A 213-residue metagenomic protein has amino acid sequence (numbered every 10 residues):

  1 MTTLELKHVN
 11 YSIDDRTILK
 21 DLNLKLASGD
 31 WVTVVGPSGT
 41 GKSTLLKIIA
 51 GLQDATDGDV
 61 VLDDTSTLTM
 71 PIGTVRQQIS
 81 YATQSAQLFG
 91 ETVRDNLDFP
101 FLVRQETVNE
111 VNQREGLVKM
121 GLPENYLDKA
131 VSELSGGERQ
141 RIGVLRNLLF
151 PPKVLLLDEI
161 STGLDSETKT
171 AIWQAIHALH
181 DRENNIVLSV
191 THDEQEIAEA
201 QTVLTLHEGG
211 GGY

Functional and structural regions predicted by a protein language model:
A50: Helix-to-loop junction immediately C-terminal to a conserved catalytic motif
G58-T67, V75: Conserved ABC transporter NBD signature motif
S85-D95, R104: Conserved catalytic motifs of ABC-family nucleotide-binding domains
V108-Y126: Conserved ABC ATPase "signature" region
A130-L134, E138: Conserved ABC ATPase signature
V144: Hydrophobic anchor residue at the start of the ABC signature
L155-D158: Catalytic Walker B motif of ABC-type/P-loop ATPase nucleotide-binding domains
